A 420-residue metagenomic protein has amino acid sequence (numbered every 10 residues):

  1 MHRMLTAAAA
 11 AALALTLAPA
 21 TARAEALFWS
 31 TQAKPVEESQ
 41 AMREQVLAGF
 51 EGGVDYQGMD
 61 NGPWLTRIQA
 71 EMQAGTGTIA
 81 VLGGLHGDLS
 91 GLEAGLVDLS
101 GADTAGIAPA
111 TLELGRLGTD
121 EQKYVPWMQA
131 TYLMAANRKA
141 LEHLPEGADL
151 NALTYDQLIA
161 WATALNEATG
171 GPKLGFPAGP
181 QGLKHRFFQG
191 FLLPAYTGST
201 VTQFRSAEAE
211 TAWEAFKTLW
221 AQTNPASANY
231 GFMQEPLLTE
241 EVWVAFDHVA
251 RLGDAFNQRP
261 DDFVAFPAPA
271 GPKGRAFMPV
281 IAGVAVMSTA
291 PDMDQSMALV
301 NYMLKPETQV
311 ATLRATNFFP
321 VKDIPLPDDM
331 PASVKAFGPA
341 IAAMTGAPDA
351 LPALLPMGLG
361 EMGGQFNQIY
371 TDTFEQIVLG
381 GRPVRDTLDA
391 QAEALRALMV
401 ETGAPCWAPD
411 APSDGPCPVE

Functional and structural regions predicted by a protein language model:
A26, E44-I107, E142-P145, W243-V244 (+1 more regions): Extracytoplasmic "Venus flytrap"/periplasmic binding protein-like
G83-T131, I159, V264-F266: Hinge/lid segment of periplasmic solute-binding proteins
S100-I107, N151, L174, L193-W213 (+3 more regions): Short, solvent-exposed loop/beta-turn-alpha elements that line the ligand-binding surface or hinge of extracytoplasmic
E121-W127, Y132, D156-T202: Extracytoplasmic/periplasmic solute-binding protein
M134-K139, Y196, P279-M293, A311: A bilobed periplasmic-binding-protein/Venus flytrap-type ligand-binding module shared by bacterial periplasmic
I159-L165, S199-Y230: Glycine-centered hinge/linker elements that transmit conformational signals in sensory and ligand-binding systems
F187, E214-Q295: Extracytoplasmic/periplasmic substrate-binding proteins
A315-Q376, A404-E420: Long, aromatic- and glycine/proline-rich binding clefts that accommodate carbohydrate-like moieties
